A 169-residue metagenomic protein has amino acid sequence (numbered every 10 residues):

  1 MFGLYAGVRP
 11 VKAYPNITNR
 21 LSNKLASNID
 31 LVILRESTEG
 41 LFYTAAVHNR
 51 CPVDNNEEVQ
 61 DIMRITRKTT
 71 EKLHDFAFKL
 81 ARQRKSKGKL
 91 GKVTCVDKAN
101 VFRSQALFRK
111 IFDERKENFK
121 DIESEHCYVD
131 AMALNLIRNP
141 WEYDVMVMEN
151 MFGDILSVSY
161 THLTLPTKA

Functional and structural regions predicted by a protein language model:
M1-M63, M151: N-terminal glycine-rich phosphate/adenylate-binding segment common to multiple enzyme folds
F2, S22-S27, S86-G88, K116-N118 (+1 more regions): Solvent-exposed alpha-helices and their adjacent loops that cap or buttress functional pockets in soluble metabolic
A13, K98-A99, V129, M151: Short, ordered loop/turn segments at secondary-structure junctions
N55-C127: Glycine-rich phosphate/diphosphate-binding loop of Rossmann-like nucleotide-binding domains
Q105-M146, N150, D154-I155: Active-site rim loops that border cofactor/substrate pockets in soluble metabolic enzymes
L156-Y160: Glycine/threonine-rich flexible loop motifs
T161-T167: Conserved small/polar residues in nucleotide/adenosyl-binding loops
